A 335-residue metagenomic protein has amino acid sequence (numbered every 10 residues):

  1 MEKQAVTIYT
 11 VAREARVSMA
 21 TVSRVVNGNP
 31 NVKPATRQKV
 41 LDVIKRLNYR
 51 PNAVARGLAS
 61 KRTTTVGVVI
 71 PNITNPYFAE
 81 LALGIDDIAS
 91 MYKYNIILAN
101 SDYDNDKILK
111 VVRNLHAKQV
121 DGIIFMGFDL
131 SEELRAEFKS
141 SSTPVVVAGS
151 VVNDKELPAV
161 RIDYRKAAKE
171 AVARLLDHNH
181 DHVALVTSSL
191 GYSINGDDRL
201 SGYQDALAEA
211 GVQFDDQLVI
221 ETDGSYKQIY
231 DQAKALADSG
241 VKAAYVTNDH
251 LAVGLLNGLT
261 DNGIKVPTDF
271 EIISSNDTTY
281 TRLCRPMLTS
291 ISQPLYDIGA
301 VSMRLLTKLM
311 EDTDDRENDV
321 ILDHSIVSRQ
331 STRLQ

Functional and structural regions predicted by a protein language model:
M1-E2, R46, D87-Y92, S140-V147 (+1 more regions): Bacterial carbohydrate/catabolite-sensing allosteric modules
M1-T64, R333: N-terminal helix-turn-helix DNA-binding module of bacterial transcription factors
M1-T7, K61-A173, D177, Q232-S239: Alpha-helical recognition/docking segments in bacterial nutrient-uptake and carbohydrate-utilization systems
T10, R16, T21, P30 (+9 more regions): Conserved functional loop/turn residues at catalytic and ligand-binding sites
E14, M19-R24, L58-T74, R174 (+1 more regions): Short beta-strand segments enriched in small/hydrophobic residues
